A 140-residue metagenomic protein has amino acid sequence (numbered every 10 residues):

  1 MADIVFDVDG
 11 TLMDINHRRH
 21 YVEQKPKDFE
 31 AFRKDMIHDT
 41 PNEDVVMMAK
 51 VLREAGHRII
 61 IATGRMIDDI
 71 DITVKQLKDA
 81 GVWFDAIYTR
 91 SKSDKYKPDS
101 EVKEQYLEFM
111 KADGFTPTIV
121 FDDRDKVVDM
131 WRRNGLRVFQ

Functional and structural regions predicted by a protein language model:
A2-D94: Alpha-helical substrate-recognition element adjacent to the catalytic core
P41-V45, S100-K103, R124: Amphipathic coiled-coil/heptad-repeat helices and related helical stalk/stem segments that mediate oligomerization
A49-R53, K111, R132: Surface-exposed amphipathic alpha-helices with a cationic face
D71, K95-E101, V128-M130: Short, solvent-exposed polar/charged micro-motifs at secondary-structure junctions
V82, A112-F115: Helix N-cap/coil-helix junction residues
P98-M110: Short loop-to-alpha-helix "cap/lid" segments that border enzyme active sites across diverse enzyme classes
L107, F115-Q140: Acidic, Mg2+-coordinating phosphoryl-transfer loop and its flanking beta/alpha structural elements, shared across
